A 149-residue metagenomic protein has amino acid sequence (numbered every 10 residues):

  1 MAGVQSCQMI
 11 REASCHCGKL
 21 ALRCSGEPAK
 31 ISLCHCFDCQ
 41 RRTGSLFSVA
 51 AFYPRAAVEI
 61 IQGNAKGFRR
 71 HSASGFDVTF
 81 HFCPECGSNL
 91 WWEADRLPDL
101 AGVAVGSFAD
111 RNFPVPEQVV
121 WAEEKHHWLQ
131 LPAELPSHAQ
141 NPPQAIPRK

Functional and structural regions predicted by a protein language model:
A2-K149: A short Gly-Trp-Pro
